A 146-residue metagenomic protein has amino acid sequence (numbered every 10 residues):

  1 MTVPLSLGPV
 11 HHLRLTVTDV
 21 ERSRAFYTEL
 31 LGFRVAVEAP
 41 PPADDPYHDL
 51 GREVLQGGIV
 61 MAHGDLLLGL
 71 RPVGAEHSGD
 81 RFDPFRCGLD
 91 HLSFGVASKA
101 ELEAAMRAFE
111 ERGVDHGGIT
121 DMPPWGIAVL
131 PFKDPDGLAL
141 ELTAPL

Functional and structural regions predicted by a protein language model:
M1-P4, E103-L146: Vicinal oxygen chelate
M1-R22, V37-H48, L89-F94, L146: N-terminal beta-strand motif that seeds the catalytic metal site of vicinal oxygen chelate
P4-L7, L30, R86, G113: Alpha-helix termination/capping residues and helix-transition junctions
P9-T18, I59-A62, D80-A108, A128-K133: Vicinal oxygen chelate
H12, L31, E141: Short catalytic micro-motifs in class I SAM-dependent methyltransferases
T16-L67: Core segments of cupin and vicinal oxygen chelate
A43-H48, A75-R81, G118: A short, acidic/glycine-rich surface segment
G69-P72: A short acidic-to-branched-hydrophobic micro-motif
